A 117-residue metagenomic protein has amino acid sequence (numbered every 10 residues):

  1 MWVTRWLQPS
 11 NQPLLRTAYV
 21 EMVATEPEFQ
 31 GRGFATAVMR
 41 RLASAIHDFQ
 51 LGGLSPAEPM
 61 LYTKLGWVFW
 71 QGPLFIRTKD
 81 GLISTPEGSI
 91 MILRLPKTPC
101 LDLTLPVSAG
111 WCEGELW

Functional and structural regions predicted by a protein language model:
M1-V23: A conserved beta-strand-loop-helix scaffold within acyl/acetyltransferase catalytic domains
V3, T36-L42, Q71-T78: Short acidic (Asp/Glu) patches
T4-W6, E28, P59: Short coil/turn motifs at secondary-structure junctions
V20, T25, Q30-S44: Conserved acetyl-CoA-binding loop-helix of GNAT-fold acetyltransferases
E21, Q50-G52, E87-S89: Generic beta-strand structural signal
D48-G52, P56-I83: Conserved active-site alpha-helix within GNAT-family acetyltransferase domains
I76-W117: C-terminal "cap" of GNAT-fold acetyltransferases
